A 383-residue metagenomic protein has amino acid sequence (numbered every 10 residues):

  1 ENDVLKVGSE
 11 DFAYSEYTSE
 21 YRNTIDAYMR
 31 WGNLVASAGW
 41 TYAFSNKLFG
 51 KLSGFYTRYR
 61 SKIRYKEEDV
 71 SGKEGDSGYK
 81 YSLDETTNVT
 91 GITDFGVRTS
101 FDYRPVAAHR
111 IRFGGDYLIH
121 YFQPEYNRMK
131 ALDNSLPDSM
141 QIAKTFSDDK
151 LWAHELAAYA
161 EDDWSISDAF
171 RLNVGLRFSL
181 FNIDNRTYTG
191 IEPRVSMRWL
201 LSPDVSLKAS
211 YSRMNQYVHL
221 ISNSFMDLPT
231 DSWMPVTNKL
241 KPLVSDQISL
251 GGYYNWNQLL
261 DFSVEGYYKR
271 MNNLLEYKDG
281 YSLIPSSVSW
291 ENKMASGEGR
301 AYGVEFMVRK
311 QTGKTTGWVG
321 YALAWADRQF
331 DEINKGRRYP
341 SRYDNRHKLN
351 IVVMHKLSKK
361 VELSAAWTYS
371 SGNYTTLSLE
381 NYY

Functional and structural regions predicted by a protein language model:
N2-D3, Y56-R60, Y117-Q123, L176-N182 (+5 more regions): Transmembrane beta-strands of outer-membrane beta-barrel pores
D11-Y14, R60, R128-M129, P203-I248 (+2 more regions): Surface-exposed extracellular loop regions of Gram-negative outer-membrane beta-barrel proteins, predominantly
R30-D184, S263, Q311, W318: Face-selective signature of the C-terminal outer-membrane beta-barrel domain
G32-A38, G54, T93-T99, H154-A160 (+8 more regions): Hydrophobic, lipid-facing positions within transmembrane beta-strands of outer-membrane proteins
T41-Y42, T93, T99-P105, D163-W164 (+10 more regions): Residue-level signature of outer-membrane beta-barrel architecture
S45-K47, R104-A108, S167-R171, L200-D204 (+7 more regions): Outer-membrane beta-barrel channels and translocator barrels
T90, D94-S100, S147-L151, A157 (+3 more regions): Outer membrane beta-barrel strand-and-loop segments of large Gram-negative receptors, especially TonB-dependent
S167, Y268-R270, V288-E380: Gram-negative outer-membrane beta-barrel transporters
